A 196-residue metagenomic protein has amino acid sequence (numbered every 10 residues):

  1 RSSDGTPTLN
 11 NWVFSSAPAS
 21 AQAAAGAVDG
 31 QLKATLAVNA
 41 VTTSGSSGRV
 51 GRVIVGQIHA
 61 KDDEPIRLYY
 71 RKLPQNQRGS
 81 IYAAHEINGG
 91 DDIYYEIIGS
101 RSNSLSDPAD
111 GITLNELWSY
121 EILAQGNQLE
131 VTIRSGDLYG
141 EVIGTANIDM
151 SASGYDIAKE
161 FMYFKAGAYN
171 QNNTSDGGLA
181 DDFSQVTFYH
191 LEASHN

Functional and structural regions predicted by a protein language model:
R1-G89, H190, S194-H195: Secretory/extracellular carbohydrate-interaction modules and structurally similar beta-sandwich "look-alikes"
G26-V28, D110-L114, L123: Short, contiguous, pocket-lining structural segments that sit at or immediately flank catalytic/ligand-binding sites
D29-Q31, T43-S47, G111, A146-N196: Ligand-recognition surfaces built from glycine- and aromatic
A34, E116-A124, L129-I133: Short tryptophan-centered beta-strand motifs in secreted/extracellular beta-sheet-rich domains of glycan-recognition
E64-I66, D91-I93, L138-N147: Surface-exposed loop/edge segments in extracytoplasmic proteins
I66-L68, V131-R134: A short acidic (Asp/Glu
L73, E86, L123-N127, R134-L138: An acidic- and aromatic-residue-enriched active-site/binding cleft used to recognize and process polar
H85-S119: Short, aromatic/His-centered strand-loop micro-motif at the edge of beta-sheets
